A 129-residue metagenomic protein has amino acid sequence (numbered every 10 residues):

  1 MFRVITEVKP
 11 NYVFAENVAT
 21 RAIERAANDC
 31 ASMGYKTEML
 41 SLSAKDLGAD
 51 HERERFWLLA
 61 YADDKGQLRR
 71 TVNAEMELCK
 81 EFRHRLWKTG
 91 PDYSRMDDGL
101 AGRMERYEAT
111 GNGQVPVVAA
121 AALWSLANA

Functional and structural regions predicted by a protein language model:
F2-P116: Class I S-adenosyl-L-methionine
A120: RNA substrate-recognition surfaces in RNA-acting enzymes
L123-A127: Short, hydrophobic alpha-helical segments
